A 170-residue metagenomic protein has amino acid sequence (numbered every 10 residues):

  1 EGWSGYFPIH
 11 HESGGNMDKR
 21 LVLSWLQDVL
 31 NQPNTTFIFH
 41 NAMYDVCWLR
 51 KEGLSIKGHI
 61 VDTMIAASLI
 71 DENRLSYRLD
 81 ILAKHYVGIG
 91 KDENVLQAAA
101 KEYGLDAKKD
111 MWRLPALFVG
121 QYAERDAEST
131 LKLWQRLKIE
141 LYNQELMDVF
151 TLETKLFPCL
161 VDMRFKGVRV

Functional and structural regions predicted by a protein language model:
G2-Y142, L152-T154, L160-V161: Active-site-proximal helix-loop-helix substrate-binding element of RNase H-like nuclease domains
D148-V170: Extended, well-ordered alpha-helical scaffold/bundle regions in very large, multi-domain proteins
